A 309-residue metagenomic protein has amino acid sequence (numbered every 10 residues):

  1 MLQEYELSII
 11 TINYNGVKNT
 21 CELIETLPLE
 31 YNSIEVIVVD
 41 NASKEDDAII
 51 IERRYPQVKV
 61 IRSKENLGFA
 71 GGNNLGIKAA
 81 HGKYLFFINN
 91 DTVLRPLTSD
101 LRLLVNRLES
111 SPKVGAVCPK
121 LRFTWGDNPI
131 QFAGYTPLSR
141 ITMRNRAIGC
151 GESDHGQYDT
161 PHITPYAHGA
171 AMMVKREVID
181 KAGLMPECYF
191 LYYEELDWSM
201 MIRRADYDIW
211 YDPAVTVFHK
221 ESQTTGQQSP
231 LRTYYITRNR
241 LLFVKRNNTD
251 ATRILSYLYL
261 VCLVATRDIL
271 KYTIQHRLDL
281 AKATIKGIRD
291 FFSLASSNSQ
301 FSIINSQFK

Functional and structural regions predicted by a protein language model:
V17, T26, D40-I49, E65: A conserved acidic beta->alpha catalytic loop
E25-I34: Short, acidic, metal-binding catalytic loop of nucleotide-sugar glycosyltransferases
S33-A42, I61-S63: Short beta-strand/loop segment that forms part of the nucleotide-sugar
S63-A80, N90, P96, L103: Glycine-rich, basic loop-to-helix element that forms the pyrophosphate-binding segment of sugar-nucleotide handling
L85: Short aromatic/hydrophobic "clamp" motif used to bind/position activated sugar donors
V93-F132, R140: Conserved donor NDP-sugar-binding/catalytic core segment of glycosyltransferases
D159, P165-T216: A short, conserved alpha-helix in the catalytic core of glycosyltransferases
L231-N239, D250-K309: Non-catalytic, C-terminal membrane-associated alpha-helical segments of glycosyltransferases
